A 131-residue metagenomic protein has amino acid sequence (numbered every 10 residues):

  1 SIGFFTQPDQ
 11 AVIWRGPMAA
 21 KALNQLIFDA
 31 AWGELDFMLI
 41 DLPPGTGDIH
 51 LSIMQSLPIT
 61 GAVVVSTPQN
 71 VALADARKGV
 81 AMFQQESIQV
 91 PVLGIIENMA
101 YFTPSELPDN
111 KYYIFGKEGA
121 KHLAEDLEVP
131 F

Functional and structural regions predicted by a protein language model:
S1, E128-F131: Conserved beta-strand scaffold positions in the cores of enzyme catalytic domains, especially in NTP/NDP-utilizing
S1-D9, A20, I27, W32: Phosphate-binding loop that captures ATP/GTP phosphates
F4-T6, Q10, I49, L107: Short, functionally important structural connectors and interaction interfaces within domains
F5-P17, V64, P68-V71: Flexible beta-alpha connector loops of hexameric P-loop NTPases
W14-N24, I49: Conserved P-loop NTPase/AAA+ ATPase motor core
Q25, D29-W32, D36-V129: Conserved catalytic-core segment of NTP-binding enzymes
